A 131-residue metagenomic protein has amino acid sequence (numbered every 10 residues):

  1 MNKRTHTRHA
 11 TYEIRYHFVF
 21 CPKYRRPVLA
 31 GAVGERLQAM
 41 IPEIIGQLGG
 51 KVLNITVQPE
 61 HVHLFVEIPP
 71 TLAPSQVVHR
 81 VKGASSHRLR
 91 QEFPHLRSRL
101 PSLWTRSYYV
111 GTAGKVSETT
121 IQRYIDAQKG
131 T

Functional and structural regions predicted by a protein language model:
M1-T131: Basic nucleic-acid-binding interfaces
